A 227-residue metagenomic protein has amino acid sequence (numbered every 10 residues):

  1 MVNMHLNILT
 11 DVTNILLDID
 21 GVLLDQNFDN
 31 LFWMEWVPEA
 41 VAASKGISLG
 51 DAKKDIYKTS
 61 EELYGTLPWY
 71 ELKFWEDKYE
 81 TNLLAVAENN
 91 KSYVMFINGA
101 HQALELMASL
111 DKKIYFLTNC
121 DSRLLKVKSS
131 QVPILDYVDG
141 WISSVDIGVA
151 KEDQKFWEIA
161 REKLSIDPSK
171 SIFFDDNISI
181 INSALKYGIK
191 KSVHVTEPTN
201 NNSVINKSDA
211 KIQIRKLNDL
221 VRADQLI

Functional and structural regions predicted by a protein language model:
M1-I15, E105, D121-S122, K126-I227: Asp-based, Mg2+/Mn2+-dependent phosphohydrolase catalytic module
H5-Q102, D121-R123: N-terminal helical cap/lid subdomain that shapes the substrate entry/recognition surface in HAD-like hydrolases
A42, E76, N90, Y115 (+3 more regions): Short, flexible active-site loop motifs that bind/organize anionic cofactors or intermediates
I47, T81, K112, I166 (+1 more regions): Short glycine/serine/threonine/alanine-rich loop segments
G99-D111: Catalytic-core regions built around general acid/base machinery
D111-Y115, P168-S171: Short active-site oxyanion
T118: Conserved phosphate-coupling serine/threonine residues in phosphotransfer and NTP-handling enzymes
